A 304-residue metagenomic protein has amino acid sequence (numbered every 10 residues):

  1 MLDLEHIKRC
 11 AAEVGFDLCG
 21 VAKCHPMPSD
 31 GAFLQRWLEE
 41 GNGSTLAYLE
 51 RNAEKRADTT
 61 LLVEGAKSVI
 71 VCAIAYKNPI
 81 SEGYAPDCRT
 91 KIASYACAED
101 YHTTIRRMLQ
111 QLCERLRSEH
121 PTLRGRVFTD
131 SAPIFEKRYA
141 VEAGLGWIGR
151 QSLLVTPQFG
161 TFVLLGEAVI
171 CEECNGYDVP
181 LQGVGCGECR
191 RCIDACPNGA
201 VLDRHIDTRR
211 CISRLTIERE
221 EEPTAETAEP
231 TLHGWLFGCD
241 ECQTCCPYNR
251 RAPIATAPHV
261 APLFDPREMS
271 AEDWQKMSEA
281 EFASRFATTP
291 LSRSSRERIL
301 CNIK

Functional and structural regions predicted by a protein language model:
M1-G185, G234: Auxiliary alpha/beta "docking" domains used to position bulky ligands
L62, G238, S295-I299: Secondary-structure capping and boundary motifs in well-ordered enzyme cores
V155-P180, H205-T227, S278-A283: Short, charged low-complexity linear segments at domain edges
R191-T216, L232-V260: Iron-sulfur cluster-binding cysteine motifs and their immediate structural context in ferredoxin-like electron-transfer
R219-F237, E268-S292: Short Fe-S-cluster ligation motifs
R250, P258-D273: Extended alpha-helical surfaces
S284, S292-K304: Long, compositionally biased charged/polar accessory segments in the mid-to-C-terminal portions of proteins
